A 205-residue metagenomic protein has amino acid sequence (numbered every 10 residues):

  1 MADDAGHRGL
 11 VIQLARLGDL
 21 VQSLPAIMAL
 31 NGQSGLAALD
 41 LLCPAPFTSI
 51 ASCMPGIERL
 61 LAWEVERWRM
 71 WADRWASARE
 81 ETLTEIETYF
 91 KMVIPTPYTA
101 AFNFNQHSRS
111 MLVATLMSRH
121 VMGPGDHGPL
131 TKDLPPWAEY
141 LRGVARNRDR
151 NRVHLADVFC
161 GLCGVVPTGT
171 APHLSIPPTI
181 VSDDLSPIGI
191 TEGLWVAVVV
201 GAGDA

Functional and structural regions predicted by a protein language model:
M1-A205: Catalytic machinery of carbohydrate-active enzymes, primarily nucleotide-sugar-dependent glycosyltransferases
